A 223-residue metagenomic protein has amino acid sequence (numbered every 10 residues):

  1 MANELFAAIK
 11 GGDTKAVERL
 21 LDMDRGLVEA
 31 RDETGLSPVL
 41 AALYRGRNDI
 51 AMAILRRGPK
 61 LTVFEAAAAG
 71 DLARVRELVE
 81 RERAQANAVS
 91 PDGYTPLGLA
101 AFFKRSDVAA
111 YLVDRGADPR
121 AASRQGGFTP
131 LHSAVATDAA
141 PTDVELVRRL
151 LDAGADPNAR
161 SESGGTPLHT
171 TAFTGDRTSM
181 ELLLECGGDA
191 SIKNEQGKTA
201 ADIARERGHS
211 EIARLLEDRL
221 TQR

Functional and structural regions predicted by a protein language model:
M1-A7, A51-E65, E77, R81 (+4 more regions): Ankyrin-repeat-protein effector appendages
M1-D32, G70-V89, P96: N-terminal segments that cap or nucleate solenoid repeat domains
M1-L5, A30-P38, K60-E65, V89-P96 (+3 more regions): Ankyrin-repeat boundary/"N-cap" motif
A7-G12, A41-R47, E65-D71, L99-R105 (+3 more regions): Ankyrin repeat A-helix N-terminal signature
D13-L21, R47-L55, D71-V79, R105-V113 (+3 more regions): Ankyrin repeat structural motif
L27-V28, L61, A86, P119 (+2 more regions): Ankyrin-repeat inter-repeat connecting loop/turn
T34-R56: Long, contiguous interaction/recruitment modules in multidomain scaffold/adaptor proteins
P157-K198: Ankyrin-repeat and related helical/solenoid repeat scaffolds used for protein-protein interactions
